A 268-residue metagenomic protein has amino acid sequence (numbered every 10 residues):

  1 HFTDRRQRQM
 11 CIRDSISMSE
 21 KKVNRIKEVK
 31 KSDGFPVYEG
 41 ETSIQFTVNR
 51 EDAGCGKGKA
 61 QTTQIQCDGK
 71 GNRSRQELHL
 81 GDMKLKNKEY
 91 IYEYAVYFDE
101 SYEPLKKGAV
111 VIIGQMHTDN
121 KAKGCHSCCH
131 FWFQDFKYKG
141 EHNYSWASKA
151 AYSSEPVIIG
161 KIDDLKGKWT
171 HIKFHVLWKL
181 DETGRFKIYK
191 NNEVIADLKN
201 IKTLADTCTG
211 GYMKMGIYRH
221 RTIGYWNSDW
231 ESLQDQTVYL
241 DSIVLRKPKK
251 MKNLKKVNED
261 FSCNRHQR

Functional and structural regions predicted by a protein language model:
H1-D14: Single conserved hydrophobic/aromatic residue that forms the stacking wall/gate of nucleotide- or nucleobase-binding
D4, L105, L180-E182, Y239: Short loop/turn segments at connectors of secondary-structure elements within structured domains
M18, V23-A150, H220, Q234-L254 (+1 more regions): Secretory/extracellular carbohydrate-interaction modules and structurally similar beta-sandwich "look-alikes"
R75-G81, S154-G160, W226-N227: Short structured motifs
A150-H171, W178: Short, aromatic/His-centered strand-loop micro-motif at the edge of beta-sheets
H171-K202: Carbohydrate-binding surfaces in secreted/extracellular proteins
K199-D241: Flexible glycan-contacting loops in extracellular carbohydrate-active proteins
